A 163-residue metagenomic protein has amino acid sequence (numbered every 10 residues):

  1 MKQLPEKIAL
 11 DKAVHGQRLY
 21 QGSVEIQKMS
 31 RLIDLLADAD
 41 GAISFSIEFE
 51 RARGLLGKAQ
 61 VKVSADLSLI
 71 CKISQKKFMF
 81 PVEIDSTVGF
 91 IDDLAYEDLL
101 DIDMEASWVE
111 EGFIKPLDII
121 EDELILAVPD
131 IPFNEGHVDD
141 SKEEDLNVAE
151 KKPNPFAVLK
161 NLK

Functional and structural regions predicted by a protein language model:
M1-Q17, D92-K163: Charge-rich, low-complexity linker and terminal segments
M1-S64, S68: A positional/architectural concept
V24-I26, F49, F90, P116 (+1 more regions): Hydrophobic residues in beta-strands and at strand termini
Q27, A39-I43, A65-L67, M79-V82 (+3 more regions): Short, low-complexity, polar/charged sequence segments that are solvent-exposed and flexible
K28-S30, R51-L55, C71, Q75 (+3 more regions): Residues that cap or initiate secondary-structure elements
L36, V88-G89, V138: Short amphipathic alpha-helical leader/targeting segments
K58, D66-D98: Helix-adjacent hinge/juxtasegments
